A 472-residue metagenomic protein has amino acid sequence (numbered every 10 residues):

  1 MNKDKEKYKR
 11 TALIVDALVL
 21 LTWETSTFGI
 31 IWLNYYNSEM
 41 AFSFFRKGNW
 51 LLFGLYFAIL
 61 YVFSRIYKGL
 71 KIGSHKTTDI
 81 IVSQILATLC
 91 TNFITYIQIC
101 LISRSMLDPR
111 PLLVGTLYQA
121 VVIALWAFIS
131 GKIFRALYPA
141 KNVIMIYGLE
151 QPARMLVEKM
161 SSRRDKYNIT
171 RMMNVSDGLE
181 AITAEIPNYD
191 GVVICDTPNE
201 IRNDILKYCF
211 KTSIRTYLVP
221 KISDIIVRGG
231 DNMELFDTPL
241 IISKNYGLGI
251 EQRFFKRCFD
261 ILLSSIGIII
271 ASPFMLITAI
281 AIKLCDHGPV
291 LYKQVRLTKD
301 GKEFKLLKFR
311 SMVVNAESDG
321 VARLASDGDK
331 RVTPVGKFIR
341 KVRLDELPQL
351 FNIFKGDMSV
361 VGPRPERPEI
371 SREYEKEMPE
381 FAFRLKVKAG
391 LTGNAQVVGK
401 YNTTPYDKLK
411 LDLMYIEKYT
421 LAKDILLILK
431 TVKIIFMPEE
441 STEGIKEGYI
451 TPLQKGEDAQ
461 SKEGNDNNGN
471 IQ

Functional and structural regions predicted by a protein language model:
M1-R135, F436: Signature of alpha-helical transmembrane segments in polytopic membrane proteins
M1-W23, T27, F128-S272, T442-Q472: N-terminal hydrophobic signal-anchor/signal peptide
N2, E6, G69-G73, T77 (+5 more regions): Juxtamembrane loop-helix boundary motifs flanking transmembrane segments in multi-pass membrane proteins
Q84-T88, K141-L156, P289-M312, P334: Membrane-cytosol interface motif
Q84-T88, N92, C258-I269, V342: Loop-to-transmembrane-helix entry motif
S223, G230, Y292-R331, T392-K410: Short, glycine-rich, amphipathic interfacial segments at transmembrane boundaries or analogous
Q252-N315, N352, L421, L427-Q472: A hydrophobic, helix-centered structural microdomain
S326-K388, L427-T431, I435: A short, structured surface patch at a secondary-structure boundary
